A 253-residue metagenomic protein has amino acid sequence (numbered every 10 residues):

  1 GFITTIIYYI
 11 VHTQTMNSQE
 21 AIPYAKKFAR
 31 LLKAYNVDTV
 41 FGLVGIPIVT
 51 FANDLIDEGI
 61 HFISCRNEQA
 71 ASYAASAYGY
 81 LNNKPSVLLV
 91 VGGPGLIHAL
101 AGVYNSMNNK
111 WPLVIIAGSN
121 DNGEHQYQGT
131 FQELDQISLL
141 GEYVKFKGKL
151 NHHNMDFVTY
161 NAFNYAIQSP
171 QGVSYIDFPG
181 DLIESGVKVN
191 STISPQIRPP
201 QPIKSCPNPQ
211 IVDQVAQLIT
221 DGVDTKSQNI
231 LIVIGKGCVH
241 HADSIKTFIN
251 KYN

Functional and structural regions predicted by a protein language model:
G1-T15: Short, Lys/Arg-enriched N-terminal segments with co-localized hydrophobic residues within the first ~10-30 amino acids
N17-N253: N-terminal alpha/beta PP-like core and its mobile active-site loop of ThDP/TPP-dependent enzymes
